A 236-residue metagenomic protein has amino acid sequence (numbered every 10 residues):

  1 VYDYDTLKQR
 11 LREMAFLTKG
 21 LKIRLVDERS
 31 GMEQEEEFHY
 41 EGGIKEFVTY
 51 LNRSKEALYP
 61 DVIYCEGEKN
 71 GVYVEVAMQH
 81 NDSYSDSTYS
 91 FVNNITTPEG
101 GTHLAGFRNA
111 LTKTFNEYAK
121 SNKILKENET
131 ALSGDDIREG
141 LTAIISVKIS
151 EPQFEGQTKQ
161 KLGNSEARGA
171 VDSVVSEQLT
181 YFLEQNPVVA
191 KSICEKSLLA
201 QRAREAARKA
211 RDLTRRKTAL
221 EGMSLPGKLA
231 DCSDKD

Functional and structural regions predicted by a protein language model:
V1-D236: GHKL-family ATPase ATP-binding module
